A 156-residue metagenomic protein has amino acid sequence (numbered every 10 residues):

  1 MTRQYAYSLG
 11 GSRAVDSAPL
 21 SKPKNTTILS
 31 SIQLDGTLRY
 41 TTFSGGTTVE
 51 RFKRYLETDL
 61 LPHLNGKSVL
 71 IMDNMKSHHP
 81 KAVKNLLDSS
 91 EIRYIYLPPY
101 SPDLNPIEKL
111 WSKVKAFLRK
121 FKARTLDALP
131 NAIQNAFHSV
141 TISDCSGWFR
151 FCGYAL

Functional and structural regions predicted by a protein language model:
M1-E57, Y154: Extended, low-complexity cationic-aromatic segments
R13-L20, S90-P106: RNase H-like polynucleotidyl transferase catalytic core
S30, L56, D73, L87 (+5 more regions): Mobile genetic element proteins and their domesticated derivatives, centered on retroelements and DNA transposons
R51-V69: Short, basic/hydrophobic alpha-helical segments
G66-H78, N105: Acidic/histidine-rich, metal-coordinating catalytic segments
S68-M72, Y96-P98, R150: Short beta-strand segments
P80-S90: Short, aromatic/basic amphipathic alpha-helical patches
I107-L156: C-terminal anion-handling pockets and recognition modules
